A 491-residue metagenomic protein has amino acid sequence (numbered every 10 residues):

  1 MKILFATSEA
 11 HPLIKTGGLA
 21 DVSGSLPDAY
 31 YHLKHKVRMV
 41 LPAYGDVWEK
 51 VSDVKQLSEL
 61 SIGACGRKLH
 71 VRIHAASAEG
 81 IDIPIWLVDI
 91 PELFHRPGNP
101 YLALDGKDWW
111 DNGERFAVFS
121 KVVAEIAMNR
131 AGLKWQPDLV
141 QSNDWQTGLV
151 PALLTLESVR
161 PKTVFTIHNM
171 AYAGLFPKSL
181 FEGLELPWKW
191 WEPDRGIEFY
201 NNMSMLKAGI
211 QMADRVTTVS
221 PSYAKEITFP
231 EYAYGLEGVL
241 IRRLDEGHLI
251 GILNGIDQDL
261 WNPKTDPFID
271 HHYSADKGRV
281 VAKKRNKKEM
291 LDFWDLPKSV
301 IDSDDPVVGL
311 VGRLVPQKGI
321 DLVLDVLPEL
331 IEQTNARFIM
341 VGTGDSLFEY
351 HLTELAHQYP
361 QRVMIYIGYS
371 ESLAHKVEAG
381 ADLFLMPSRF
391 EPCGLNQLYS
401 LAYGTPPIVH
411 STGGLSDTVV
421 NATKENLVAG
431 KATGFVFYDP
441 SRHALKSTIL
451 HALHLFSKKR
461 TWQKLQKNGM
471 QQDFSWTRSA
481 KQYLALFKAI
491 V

Functional and structural regions predicted by a protein language model:
M1-V491: Catalytic cores of nucleotide-sugar-dependent glycosyltransferases that transfer UDP/GDP/TDP-activated
